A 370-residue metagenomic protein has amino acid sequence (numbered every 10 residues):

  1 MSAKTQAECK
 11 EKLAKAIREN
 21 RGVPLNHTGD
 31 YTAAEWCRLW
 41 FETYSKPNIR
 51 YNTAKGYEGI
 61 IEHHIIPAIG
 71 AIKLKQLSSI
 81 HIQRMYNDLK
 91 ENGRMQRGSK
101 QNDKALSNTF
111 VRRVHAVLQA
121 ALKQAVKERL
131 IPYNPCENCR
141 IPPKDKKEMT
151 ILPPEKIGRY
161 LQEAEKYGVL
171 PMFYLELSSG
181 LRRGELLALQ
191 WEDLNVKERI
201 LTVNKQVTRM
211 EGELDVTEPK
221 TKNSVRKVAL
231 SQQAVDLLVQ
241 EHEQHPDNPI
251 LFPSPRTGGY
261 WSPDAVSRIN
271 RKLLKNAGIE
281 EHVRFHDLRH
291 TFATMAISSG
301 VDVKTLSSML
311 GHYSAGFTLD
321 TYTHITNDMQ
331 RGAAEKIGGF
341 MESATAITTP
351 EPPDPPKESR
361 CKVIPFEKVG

Functional and structural regions predicted by a protein language model:
M1-R84, E243-N248, T348-P355: N-terminal DNA-binding module of tyrosine recombinases/phage integrases
K4, P143, I151, V207 (+2 more regions): Catalytic-site neighborhood detector that most strongly recognizes the C-terminal catalytic loop/helix of tyrosine
A33, C37, R50-T53, Y57 (+10 more regions): Hydrophobic (often cysteine-bearing) scaffold residues that line and stabilize catalytic clefts of nucleotide/cofactor
K75-K90, E137-P142: Short, conserved phosphate-binding/catalytic loop or strand-edge motifs used in phosphoryl-/nucleotidyl-transfer
R94-K100, K104, R159-V169, S179 (+3 more regions): Short, basic (Lys/Arg/His-rich) helix/loop patches that form interaction surfaces in the mid-to-C-terminal regions
M95-V114, K127, I131-W191, V196-K197 (+7 more regions): Basic, Lys/Arg- and aromatic-enriched nucleic-acid-binding interface segment
Q162, E198, E211-E213, T217-D236 (+4 more regions): C-terminal secondary-structure termini that scaffold catalytic or DNA-interacting sites
D193-I200, E280, V301-T323, R331: Short, polar N-cap/turn motifs at the start of nucleic acid-interacting alpha helices
